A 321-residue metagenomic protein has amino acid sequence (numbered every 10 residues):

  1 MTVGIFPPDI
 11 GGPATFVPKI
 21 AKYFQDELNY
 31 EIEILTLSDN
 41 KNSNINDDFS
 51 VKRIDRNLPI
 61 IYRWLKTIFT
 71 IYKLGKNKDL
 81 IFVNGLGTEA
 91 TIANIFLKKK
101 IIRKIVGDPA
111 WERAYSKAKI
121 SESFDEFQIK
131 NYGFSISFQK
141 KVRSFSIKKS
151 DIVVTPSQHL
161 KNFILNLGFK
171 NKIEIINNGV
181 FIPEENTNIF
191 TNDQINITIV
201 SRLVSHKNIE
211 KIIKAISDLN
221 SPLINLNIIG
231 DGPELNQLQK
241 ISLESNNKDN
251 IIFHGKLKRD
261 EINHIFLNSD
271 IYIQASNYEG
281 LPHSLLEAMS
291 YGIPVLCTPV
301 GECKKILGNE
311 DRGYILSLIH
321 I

Functional and structural regions predicted by a protein language model:
T2, V154, V180, F190-K207 (+2 more regions): Conserved donor-binding/catalytic core segment of Leloir-type glycosyltransferases
I68-G75, D125-V153: Membrane-proximal helix-turn-helix segments that form the acceptor-binding/catalytic region of lipid-linked
G75, I147, K256-L257, H264-S269: Short alpha-helical donor nucleotide-sugar binding micro-motif in glycosyltransferases
I102-K141: Acceptor-binding helix/loop patch of EC 2.4 sugar-transfer enzymes, predominantly nucleotide-sugar-dependent
Q239-D260: Nucleotide-activated donor-binding/catalytic signature segment of Leloir-type glycosyltransferases, i.e., the conserved
N277: Aromatic "clamp/platform" in nucleotide-sugar-dependent glycosyltransferases that forms part of the donor/acceptor
P294-C297: Short hydrophobic beta-strand element within catalytic cores of glycosyltransferases and related nucleotide-activated
I319-I321: Conserved small/polar residues in nucleotide/adenosyl-binding loops
